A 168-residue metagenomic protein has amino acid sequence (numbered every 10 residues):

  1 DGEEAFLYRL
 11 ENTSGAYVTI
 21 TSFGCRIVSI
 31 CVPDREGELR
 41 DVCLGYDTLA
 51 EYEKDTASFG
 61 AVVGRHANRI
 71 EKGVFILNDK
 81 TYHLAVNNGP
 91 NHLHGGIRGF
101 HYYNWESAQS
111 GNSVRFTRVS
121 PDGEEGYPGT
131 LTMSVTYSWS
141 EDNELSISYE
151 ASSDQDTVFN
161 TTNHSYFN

Functional and structural regions predicted by a protein language model:
D1-N168: Surface-exposed acidic/polar loop and edge beta-strand patches at domain peripheries
